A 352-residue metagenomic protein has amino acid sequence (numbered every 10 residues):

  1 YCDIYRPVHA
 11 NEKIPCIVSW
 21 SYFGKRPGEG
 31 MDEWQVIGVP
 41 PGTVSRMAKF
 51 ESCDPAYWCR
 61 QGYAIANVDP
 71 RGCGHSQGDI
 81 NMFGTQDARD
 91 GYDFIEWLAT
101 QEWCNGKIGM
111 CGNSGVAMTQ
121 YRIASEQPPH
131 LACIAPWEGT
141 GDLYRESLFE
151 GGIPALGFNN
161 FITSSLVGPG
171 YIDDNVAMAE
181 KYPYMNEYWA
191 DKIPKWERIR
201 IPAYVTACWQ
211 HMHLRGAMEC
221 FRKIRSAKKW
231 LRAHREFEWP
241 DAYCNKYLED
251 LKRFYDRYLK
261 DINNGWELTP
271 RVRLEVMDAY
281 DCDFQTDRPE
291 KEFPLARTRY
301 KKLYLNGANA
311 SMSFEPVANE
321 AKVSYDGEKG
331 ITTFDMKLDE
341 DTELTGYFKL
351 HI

Functional and structural regions predicted by a protein language model:
Y1-E267, R271: Active-site-proximal cap/loop segments of hydrolase catalytic domains
P240-H351: C-terminal, loop-rich substrate-recognition/catalytic regions characterized by aromatic stacking residues
